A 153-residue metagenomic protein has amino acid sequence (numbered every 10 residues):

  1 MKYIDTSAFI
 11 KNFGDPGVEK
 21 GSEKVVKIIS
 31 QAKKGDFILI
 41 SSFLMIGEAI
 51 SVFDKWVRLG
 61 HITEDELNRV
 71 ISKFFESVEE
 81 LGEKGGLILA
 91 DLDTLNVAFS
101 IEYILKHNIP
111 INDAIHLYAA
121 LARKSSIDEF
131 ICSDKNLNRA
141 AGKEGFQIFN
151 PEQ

Functional and structural regions predicted by a protein language model:
M1, L117, A122-Q153: Acidic, PIN/NYN-like endoribonuclease modules and their adjacent C-terminal/linker elements
M1-M45, V52-H61, R69, Q153: Short, well-structured N-terminal submotif of metal-dependent ribonuclease cores
T6, L95-Y103, P110-S126, N136-R139: Acidic, metal-associated active-site segment
I10, L44-L105: Active-site-proximal, substrate-binding regions of enzyme catalytic domains and RNA-binding/basic surfaces
D15-G17, H107-P110: Short, flexible loop segments at the rims of nucleotide/cofactor-binding pockets, characterized by
S30-F37, R69-G82, R139-F146: Short, mixed-charge aromatic SLiMs
D36-L39, G86-I88, K124-E129: Short active-site oxyanion
S42, N112, S133: Replace "coordinates the UDP/GDP/TDP-sugar" with "coordinates nucleotide-activated sugar donors
